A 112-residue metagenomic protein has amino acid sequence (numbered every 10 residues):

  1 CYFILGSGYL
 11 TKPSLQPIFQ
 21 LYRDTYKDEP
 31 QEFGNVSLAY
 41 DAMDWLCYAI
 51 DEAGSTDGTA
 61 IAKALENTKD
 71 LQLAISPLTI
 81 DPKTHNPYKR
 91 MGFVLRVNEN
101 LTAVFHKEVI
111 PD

Functional and structural regions predicted by a protein language model:
C1-D112: Extracytosolic ligand-binding ectodomains
